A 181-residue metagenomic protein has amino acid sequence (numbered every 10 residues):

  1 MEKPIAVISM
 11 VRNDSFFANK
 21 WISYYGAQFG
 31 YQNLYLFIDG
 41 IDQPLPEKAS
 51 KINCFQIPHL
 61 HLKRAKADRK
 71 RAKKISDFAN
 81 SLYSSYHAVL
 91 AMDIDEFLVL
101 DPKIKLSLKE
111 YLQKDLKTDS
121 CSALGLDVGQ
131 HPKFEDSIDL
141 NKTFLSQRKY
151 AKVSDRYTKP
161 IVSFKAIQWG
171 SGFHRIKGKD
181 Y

Functional and structural regions predicted by a protein language model:
P4-A6: Cell-envelope/extracellular polymer assembly enzymes that use nucleotide-activated donors
S9-K20, G40: Active-site beta-to-alpha loop of glycosyltransferases that engages the nucleotide-sugar donor
K20-Y24, K74-F78, D93, S107-L108: Short, hydrophobic/aromatic alpha-helical segments in well-folded domains
S23-Q32: Short, acidic, metal-binding catalytic loop of nucleotide-sugar glycosyltransferases
Y31, Y86, L116-S120: Short, high-confidence coil segments that cap the C-terminus of an alpha-helix and link into the following beta-strand
L36, A88-D93, V99, D119-L124: A structural signal for short, well-ordered beta-strand segments and their strand-loop junctions that often border
Q43-A91, V99-L100: Active-site-proximal specificity loops/subdomain of glycosyltransferases
D68-K73, L100-Y181: Catalytic-site signature of metal-activated, phosphate-bearing donor transferases, centered on the GT-A/GT-A-like
